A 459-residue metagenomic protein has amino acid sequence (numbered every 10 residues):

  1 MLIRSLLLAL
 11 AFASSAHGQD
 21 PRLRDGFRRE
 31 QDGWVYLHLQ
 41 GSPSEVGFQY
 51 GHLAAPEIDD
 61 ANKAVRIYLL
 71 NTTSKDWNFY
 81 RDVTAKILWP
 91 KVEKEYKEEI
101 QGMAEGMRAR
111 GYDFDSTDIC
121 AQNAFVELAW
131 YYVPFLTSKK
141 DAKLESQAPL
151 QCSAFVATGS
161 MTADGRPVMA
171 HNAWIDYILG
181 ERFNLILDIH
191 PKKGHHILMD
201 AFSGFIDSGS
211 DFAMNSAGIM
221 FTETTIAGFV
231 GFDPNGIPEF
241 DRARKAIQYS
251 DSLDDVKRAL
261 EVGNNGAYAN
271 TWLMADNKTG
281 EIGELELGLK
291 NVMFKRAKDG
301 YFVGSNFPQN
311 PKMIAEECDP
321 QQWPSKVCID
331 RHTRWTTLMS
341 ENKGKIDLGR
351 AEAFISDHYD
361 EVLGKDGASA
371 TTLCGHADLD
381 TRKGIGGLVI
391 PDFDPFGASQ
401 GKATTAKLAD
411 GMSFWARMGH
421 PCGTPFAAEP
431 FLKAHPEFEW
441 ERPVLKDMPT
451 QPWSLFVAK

Functional and structural regions predicted by a protein language model:
M1-L8: Sec-dependent signal peptide recognition, specifically the positively charged N-region followed immediately by
A13-S15: N-terminal signal peptide c-region/cleavage motif recognized by signal peptidases
Q19-C152, S160-D164, I178, F240-D241 (+1 more regions): C-terminus-biased signal that marks the final domain/tail of proteins
R166-A170, I175-G218: Carboxylate/His-rich catalytic cores and anion/metal-binding grooves
V168-A170, A213, M220-E223, L273-A275 (+1 more regions): Structural recognition of the beta-strand scaffold that forms the well-ordered cores of secreted hydrolase catalytic
A173, T224-G228, L285-N291: Short beta->alpha transition motifs characteristic of CBS
I178-F183, G209-S210, G231-G236, M293-K298: A short, polar/proline- and glycine-enriched secondary-structure boundary/capping micro-motif
F183-A201, F221, T225-Y268: Compact, glycine/acidic-enriched structural inserts
